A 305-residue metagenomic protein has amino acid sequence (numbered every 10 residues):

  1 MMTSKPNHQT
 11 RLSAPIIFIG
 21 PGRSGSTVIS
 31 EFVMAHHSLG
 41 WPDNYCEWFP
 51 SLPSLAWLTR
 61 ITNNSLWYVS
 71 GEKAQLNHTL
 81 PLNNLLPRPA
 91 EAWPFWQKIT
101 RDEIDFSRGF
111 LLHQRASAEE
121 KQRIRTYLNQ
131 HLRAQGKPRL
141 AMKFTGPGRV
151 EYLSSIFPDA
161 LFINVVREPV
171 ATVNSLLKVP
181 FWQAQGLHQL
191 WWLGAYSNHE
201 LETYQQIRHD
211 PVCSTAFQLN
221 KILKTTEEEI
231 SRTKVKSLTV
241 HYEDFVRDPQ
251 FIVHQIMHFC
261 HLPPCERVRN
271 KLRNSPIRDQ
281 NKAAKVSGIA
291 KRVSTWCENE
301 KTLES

Functional and structural regions predicted by a protein language model:
M1-R11, P15-I16, L177-S305: PAPS-dependent sulfotransferases, especially Golgi type II membrane carbohydrate sulfotransferases
I19-G20: The Walker A (P-loop) glycine that initiates the GxxxxGKT/S ATP-binding motif of P-loop NTPases
R23: Walker A (P-loop) phosphate-binding loop of P-loop NTPases
S26, P147-E151, V173, P249: Short, well-ordered alpha-helical microsegments
T27-S38: A conserved segment at the C-terminal end of the G1
Y45-L140, Y196-L201: PAPS-dependent sulfation machinery
L140-K143, N164, T239-Y242: Short beta-strand segments
K143-T145, L153-K178: Conserved phosphate-donor/acceptor-positioning beta-strand/loop module used by diverse small-molecule
